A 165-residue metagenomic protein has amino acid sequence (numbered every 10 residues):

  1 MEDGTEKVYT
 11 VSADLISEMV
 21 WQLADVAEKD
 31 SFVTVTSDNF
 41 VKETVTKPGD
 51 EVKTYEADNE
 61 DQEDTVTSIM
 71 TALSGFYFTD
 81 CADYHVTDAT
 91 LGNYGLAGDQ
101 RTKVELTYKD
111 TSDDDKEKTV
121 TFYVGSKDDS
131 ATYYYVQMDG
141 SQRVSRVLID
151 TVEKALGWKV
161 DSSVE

Functional and structural regions predicted by a protein language model:
M1-E165: Secondary-structure "cap/kink" motif recognition
